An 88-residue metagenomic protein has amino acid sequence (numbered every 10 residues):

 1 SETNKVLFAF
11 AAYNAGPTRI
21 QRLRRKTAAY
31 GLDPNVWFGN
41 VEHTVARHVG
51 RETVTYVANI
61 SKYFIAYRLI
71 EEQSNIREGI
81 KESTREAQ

Functional and structural regions predicted by a protein language model:
E2-I70: Catalytic and substrate-binding regions of cell-wall glycan-acting enzymes that process beta-1,4-linked
N59-K62, L69-Q88: Low-complexity, Gly/Ser/Thr/Pro-rich intrinsically disordered linker/tail segments
